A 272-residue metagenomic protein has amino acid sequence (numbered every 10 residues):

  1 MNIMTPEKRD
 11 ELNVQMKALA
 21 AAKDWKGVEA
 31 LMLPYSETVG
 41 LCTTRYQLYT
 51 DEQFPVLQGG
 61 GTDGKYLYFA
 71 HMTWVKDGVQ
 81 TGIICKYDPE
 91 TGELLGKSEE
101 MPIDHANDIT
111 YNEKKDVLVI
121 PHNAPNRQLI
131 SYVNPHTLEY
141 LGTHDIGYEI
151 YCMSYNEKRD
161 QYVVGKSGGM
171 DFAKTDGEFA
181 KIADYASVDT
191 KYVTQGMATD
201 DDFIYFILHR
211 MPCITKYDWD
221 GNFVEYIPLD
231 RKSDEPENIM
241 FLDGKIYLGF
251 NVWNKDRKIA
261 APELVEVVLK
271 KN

Functional and structural regions predicted by a protein language model:
L19-G40, Y68-E99: Beta-propeller domains
L41-E52, E93-E100, E139-D145, A180-D189 (+1 more regions): A short beta-strand motif characteristic of beta-propeller blades
Q47-Q80, H105-D108: Beta-strand-rich domains and repeat architectures in extracellular enzymes and scaffolds, especially beta-propellers
Q53-G61, P102-Y111, I146-K158, T190-T199 (+1 more regions): Repeated scaffold domains used in trafficking and secretory/extracellular systems, primarily beta-propellers
T73-G78, A124-R127, G169-D171, M211-C213 (+1 more regions): Short glycine/acidic-enriched loop and turn motifs that connect beta-strands
D88-G92, V133-L138, T175-F179, D218-N222 (+1 more regions): Short loop/turn segments that connect beta-strands within beta-propeller blades
G92-L118, H122: Blade-loop segments of beta-propeller domains
E237-N272: Blade-level signature of beta-propeller repeat domains, shared across WD40, Kelch, NHL, RCC1 and BNR/Asp-box propellers
